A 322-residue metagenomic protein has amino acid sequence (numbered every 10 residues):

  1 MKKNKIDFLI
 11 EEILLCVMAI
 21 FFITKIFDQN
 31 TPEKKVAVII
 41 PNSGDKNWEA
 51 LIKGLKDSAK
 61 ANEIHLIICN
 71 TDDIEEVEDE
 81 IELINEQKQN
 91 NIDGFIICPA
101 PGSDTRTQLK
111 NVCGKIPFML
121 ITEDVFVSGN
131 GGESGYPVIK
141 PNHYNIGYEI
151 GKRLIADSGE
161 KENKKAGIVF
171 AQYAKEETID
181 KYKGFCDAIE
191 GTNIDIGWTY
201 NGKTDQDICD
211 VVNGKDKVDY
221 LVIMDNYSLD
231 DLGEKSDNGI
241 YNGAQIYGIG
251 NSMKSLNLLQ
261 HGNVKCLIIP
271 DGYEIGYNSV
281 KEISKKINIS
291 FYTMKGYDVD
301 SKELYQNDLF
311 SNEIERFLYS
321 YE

Functional and structural regions predicted by a protein language model:
L9-T24: Hydrophobic membrane-insertion alpha-helices, especially the h-region of bacterial N-terminal signal peptides
E11, E274-E322: Hinge/cleft segment of the Venus flytrap/periplasmic-binding protein
K25-L51, I68, P137, K164-A174: Short beta-strand segments enriched in small/hydrophobic residues
N47-I64, I146-I150, E176-D195, D231: Short, solvent-exposed amphipathic alpha-helices that sit in or adjacent to ligand/effector-binding or catalytic
I67-Q89, G197-K215, L229-D231: Structural motif
F95-G114, F118, F185, Y200-L256: Hydrophobic alpha-helical
G102-N145, S252-Q260: Flexible loop/hinge segments that line or gate small-molecule binding clefts
P137-K164, N251-S255, P270-N288: Hydrophobic alpha-helical segments within soluble ligand-binding/sensing domains
